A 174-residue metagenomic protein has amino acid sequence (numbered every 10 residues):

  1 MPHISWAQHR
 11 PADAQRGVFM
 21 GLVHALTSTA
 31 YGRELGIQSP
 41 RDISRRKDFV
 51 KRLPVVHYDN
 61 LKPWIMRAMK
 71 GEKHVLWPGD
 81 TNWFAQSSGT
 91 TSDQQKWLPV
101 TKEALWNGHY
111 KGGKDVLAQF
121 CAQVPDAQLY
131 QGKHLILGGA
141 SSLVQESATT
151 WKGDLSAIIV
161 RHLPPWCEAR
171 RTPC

Functional and structural regions predicted by a protein language model:
M1-Q86, S92-C174: Nucleotide 5′-phosphate-binding alpha/beta core
